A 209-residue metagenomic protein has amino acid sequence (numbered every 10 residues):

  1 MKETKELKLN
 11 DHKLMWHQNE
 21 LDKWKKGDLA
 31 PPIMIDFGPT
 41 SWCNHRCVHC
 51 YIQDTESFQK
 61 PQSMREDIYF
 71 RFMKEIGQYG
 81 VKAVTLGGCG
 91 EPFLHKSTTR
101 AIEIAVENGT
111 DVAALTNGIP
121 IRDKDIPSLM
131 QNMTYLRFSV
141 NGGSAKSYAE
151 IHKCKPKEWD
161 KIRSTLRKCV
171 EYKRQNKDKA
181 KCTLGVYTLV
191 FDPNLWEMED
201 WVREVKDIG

Functional and structural regions predicted by a protein language model:
K2-Y135, E150-D160, S164, E204-I208: Conserved alpha-helical substructure of the radical SAM core
V112, L166-E197: Conserved strand-turn element in the central/C-terminal portion of the radical SAM core barrel that lines
F138-V140: Conserved phosphate-donor/acceptor-positioning beta-strand/loop module used by diverse small-molecule
A145: Flexible loop/hinge segments that line or gate small-molecule binding clefts
D200-W201: Short alpha-helix in the alpha/beta-hydrolase fold that links the catalytic acid
